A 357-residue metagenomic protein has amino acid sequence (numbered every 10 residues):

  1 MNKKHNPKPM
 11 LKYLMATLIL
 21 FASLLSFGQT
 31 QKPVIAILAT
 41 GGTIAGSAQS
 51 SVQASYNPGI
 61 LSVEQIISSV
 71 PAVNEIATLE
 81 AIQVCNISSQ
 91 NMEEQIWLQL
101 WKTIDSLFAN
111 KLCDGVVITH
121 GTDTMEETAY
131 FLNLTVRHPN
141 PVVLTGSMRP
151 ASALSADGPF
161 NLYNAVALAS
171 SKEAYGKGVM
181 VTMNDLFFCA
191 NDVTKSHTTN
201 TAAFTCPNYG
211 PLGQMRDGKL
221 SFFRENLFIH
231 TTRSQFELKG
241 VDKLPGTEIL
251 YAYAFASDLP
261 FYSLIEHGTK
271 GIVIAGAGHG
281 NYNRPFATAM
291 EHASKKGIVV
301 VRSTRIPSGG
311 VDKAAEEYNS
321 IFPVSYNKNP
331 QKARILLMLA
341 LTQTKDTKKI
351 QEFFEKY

Functional and structural regions predicted by a protein language model:
M1-T30: Bacterial Sec-dependent N-terminal signal peptides
Q29-D105, T288: ATP/NTP phosphate-donor binding region
Q31-K32, L38, S62, I66-P71 (+2 more regions): Accessory alpha-helical/coil subdomains and C-terminal extensions that flank or cap enzyme catalytic cores
N110-M125, H267-H279: Short acidic, glycine-rich surface-loop motifs adjacent to enzyme active sites
I118-N140, Y282-E291: Short Gly/Thr/Asp-enriched flexible loops that form oxyanion-binding sites at enzyme active sites
L144-R216: Internal gly/pro-rich beta-alpha loop/helix module that stabilizes soluble enzyme cofactors or their anionic handles
F255-K296, R302-T304: Internal helical hairpin/lid segments
R284-Y357: ATP/nucleoside-binding phosphotransfer catalytic cores, i.e., glycine-rich phosphate-binding loops
